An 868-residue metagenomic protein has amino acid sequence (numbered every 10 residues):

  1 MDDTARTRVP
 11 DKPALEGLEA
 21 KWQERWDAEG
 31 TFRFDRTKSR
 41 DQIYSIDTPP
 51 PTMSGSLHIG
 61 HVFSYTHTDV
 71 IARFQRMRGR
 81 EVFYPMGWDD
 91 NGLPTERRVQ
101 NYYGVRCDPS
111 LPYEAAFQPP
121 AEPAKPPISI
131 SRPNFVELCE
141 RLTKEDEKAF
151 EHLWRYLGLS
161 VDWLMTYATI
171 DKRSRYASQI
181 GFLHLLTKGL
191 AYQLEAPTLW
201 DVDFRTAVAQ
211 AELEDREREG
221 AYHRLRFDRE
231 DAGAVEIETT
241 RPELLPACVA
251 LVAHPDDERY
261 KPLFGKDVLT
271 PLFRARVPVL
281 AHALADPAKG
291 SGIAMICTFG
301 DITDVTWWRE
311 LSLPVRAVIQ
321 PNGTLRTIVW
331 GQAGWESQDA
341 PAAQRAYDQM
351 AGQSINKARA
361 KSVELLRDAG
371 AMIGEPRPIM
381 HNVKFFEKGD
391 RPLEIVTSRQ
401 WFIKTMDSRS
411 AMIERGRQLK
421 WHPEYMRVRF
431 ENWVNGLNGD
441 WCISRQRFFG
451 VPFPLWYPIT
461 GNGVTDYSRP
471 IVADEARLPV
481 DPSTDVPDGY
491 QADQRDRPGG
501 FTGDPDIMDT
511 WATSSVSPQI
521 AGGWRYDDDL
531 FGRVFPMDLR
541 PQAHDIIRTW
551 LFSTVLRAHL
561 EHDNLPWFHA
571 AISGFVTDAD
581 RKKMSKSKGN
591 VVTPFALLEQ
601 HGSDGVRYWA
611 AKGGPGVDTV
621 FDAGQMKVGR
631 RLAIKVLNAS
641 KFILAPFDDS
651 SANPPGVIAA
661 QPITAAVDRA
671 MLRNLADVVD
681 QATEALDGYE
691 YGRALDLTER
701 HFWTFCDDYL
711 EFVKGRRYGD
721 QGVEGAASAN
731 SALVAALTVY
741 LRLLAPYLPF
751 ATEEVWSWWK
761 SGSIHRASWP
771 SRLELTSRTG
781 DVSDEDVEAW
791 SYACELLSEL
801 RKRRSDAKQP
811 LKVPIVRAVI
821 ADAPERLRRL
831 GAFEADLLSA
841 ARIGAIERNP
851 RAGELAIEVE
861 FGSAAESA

Functional and structural regions predicted by a protein language model:
D2-D256, C297-A333, L366-M412, N438 (+4 more regions): N-terminal, positively charged nucleic-acid-binding surface of large information/translation enzymes
V9, S129, P133-L142, A288-I302 (+8 more regions): Extended, non-catalytic structural segments that build the interaction scaffolds of large macromolecular assemblies
R40-T48, V70, A121-P126, E151-G158 (+9 more regions): Active-site-adjacent bridging/hinge elements
G60-A72, W88-D89, S174-A177, A234-L365 (+6 more regions): Structured ligand/cofactor/substrate-binding pocket environments in proteins
R73-E81, Y102-L111, H152, Y156-V161 (+19 more regions): Secondary-structure transition/capping motifs at alpha-helix termini and the adjoining loop/turn into the next element
G104-P133, G331-M350, T465-R495: Charged, glycine/proline-rich intrinsically disordered loops and linkers
F204, F273, G389-D390, I459-G461 (+1 more regions): Short Cys/His-rich metal-coordination motifs, predominantly Zn2+-binding knuckles/fingers
R224, L437-A512, V516, L560-S603 (+2 more regions): Feature 926 captures the class I aminoacyl-tRNA synthetase adenylation module centered on the KMSKS loop
